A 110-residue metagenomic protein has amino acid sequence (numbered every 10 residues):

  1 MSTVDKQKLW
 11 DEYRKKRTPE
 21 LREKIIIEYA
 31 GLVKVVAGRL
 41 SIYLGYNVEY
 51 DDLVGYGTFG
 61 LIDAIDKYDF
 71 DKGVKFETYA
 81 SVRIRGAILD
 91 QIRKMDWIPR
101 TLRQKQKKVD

Functional and structural regions predicted by a protein language model:
M1-I98, K108: Alpha-helical promoter-recognition and RNA polymerase-docking modules of transcription initiation factors, dominated by
Q104-D110: Charged, low-cysteine interdomain linkers and short loop/connector segments that bridge structured helical modules
